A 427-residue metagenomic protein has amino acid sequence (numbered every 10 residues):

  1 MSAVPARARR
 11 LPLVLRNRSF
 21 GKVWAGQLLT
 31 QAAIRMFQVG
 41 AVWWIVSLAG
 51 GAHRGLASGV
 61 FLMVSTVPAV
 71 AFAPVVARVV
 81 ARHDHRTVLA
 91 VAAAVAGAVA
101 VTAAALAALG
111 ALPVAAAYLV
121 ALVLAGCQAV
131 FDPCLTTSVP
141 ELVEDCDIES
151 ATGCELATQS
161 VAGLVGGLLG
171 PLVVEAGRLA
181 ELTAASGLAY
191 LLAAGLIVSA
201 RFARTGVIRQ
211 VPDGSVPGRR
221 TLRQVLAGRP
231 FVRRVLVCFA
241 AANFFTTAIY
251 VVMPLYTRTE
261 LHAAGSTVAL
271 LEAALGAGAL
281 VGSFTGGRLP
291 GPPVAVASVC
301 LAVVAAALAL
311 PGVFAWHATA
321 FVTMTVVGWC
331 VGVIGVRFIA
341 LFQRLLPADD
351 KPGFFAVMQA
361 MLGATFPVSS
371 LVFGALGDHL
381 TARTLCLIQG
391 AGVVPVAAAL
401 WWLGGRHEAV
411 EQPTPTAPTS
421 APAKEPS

Functional and structural regions predicted by a protein language model:
S2-G21, A203-V237, A423: Juxtamembrane intracellular "pre-TM" segments in multi-pass secondary transporters
W24, L28, A32-W44, E175-A184 (+2 more regions): A single, central transmembrane helix in multi-pass transporters
L28, P113-V130, A240, T319-V333: Hydrophobic core of transmembrane alpha-helices in multi-pass small-molecule transporters, especially MFS/SLC-type
G40-A69: Extracellular/periplasmic helix-loop-helix junction of adjacent transmembrane segments in MFS-like secondary
A41, V130-V143, V333-L346: Intracellular juxtamembrane helix-capping segments at the cytosolic ends of symmetry-related transmembrane helices
G51, E141-I148, R344-K351: Paired intracellular helix-loop junctions of major facilitator superfamily
G59, V64, P68-V76, V80-A98 (+3 more regions): C-terminal transmembrane bundle of multi-pass solute transporters/carriers
V114-C127, S150-R209, S266-A277, V281 (+2 more regions): Hydrophobic alpha-helical transmembrane segments
